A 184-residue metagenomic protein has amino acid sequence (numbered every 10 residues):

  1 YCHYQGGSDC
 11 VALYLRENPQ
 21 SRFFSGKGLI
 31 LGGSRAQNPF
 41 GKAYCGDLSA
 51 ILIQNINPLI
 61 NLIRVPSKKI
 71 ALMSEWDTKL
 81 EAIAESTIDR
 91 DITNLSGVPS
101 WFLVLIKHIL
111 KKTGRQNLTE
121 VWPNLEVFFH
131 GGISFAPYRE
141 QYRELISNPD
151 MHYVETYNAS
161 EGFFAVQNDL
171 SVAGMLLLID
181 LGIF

Functional and structural regions predicted by a protein language model:
Y1-I183: Active-site phosphate/ATP/adenylate-binding loop shared across adenylate-forming ligases
